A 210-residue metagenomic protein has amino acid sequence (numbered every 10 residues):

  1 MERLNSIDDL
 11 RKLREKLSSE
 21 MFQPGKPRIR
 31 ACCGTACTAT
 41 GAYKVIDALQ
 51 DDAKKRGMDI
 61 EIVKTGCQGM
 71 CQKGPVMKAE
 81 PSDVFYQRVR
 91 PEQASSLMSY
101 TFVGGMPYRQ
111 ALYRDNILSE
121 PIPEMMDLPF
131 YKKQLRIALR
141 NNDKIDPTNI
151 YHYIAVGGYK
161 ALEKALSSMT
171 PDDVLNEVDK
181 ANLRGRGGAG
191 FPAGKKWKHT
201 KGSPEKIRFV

Functional and structural regions predicted by a protein language model:
M1-V210: Feature of Fe-S/electron-transfer and energy-metabolism proteins that preferentially highlights extended coupling
